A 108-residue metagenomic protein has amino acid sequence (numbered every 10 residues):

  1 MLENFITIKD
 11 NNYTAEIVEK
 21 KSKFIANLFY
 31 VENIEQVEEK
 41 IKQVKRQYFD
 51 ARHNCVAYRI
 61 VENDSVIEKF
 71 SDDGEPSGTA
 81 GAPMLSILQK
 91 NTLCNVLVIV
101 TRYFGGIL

Functional and structural regions predicted by a protein language model:
M1-T79: C-terminal regulatory domains involved in ligand/effector binding and gene-expression control
D50-R52, K90-L93: Short, flexible loop/turn motifs enriched in small residues
N54-C55, P83-L85, N95-V96: Short glycine-rich loop/turn motifs
A57-V61, S86-N91: Short C-terminal domain-edge/linker segments immediately following a structured domain
G74-K90, T101: Conserved mixed alpha/beta catalytic, RNA-binding, or beta-rich assembly cores of soluble enzyme, regulatory
C94-F104: Glycine- and acidic-rich phosphate- and metal-coordinating loops
G106-L108: Phosphate/ribose-phosphate-bearing ligand recognition and processing surfaces, centered on ADP-ribose/NAD(+/P+) systems
